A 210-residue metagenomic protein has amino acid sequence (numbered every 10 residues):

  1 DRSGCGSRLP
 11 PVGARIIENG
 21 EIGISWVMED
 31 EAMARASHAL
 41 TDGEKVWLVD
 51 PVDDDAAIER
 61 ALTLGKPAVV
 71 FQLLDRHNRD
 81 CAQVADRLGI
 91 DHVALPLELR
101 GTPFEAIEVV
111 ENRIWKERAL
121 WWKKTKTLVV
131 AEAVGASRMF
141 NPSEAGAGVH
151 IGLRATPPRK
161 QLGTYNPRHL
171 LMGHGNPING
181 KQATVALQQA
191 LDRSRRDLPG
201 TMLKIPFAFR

Functional and structural regions predicted by a protein language model:
D1-E44, A208-R210: Zn-dependent metallo-beta-lactamase
P10-P11, M33-A36, D55-R60, N78-C81 (+2 more regions): A generic local structural motif
G13-R15, S25, E29, V46-L48 (+1 more regions): Metallo-beta-lactamase
W26-V69: Pre-active-site segment of Zn-dependent metallo-hydrolases
M33-A34, D55-A56, D75-D80, L99-R100 (+2 more regions): Active-site environment of divalent metal-dependent phosphoester hydrolases
D55-R100: Active-site metal-binding motif and surrounding structural segment of the metallo-beta-lactamase
A82-R118, W122-T125, I151-P157: Metallo-beta-lactamase
